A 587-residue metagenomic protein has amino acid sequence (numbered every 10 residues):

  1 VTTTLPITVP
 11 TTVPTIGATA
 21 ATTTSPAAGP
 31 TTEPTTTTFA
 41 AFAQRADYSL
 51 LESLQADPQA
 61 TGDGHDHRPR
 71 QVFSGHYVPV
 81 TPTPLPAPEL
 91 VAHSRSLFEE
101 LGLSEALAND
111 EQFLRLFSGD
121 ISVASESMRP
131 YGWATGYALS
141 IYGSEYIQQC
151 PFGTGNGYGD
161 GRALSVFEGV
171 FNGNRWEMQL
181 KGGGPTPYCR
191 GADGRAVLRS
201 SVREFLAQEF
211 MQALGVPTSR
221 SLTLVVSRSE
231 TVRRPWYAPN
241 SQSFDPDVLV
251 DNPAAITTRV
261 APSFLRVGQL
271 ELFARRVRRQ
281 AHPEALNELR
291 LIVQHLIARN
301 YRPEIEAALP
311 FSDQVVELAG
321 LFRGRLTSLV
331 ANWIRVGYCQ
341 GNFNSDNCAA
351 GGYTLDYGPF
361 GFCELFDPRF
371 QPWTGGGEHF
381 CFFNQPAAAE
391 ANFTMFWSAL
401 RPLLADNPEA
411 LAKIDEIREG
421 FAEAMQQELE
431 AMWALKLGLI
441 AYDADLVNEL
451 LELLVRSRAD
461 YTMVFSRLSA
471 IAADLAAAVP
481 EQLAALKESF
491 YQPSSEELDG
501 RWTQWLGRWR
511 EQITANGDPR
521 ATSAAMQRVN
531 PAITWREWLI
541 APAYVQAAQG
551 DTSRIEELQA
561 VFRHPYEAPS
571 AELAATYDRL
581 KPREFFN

Functional and structural regions predicted by a protein language model:
T2-T8, T12, T23-S144, V316 (+2 more regions): Regulatory N- and C-terminal appendages and interdomain linkers associated with kinase/kinase-like NTP transferase
H65-F73, W176-P187, V293-Y301, I305 (+2 more regions): Active-site-adjacent bridging/hinge elements
A87-L90, S94-L114, S118-A307, G351-Y353 (+6 more regions): Conserved ATP-binding subdomain of kinase catalytic cores across diverse folds
S201, T231, S243-Q340, G351-E452: ATP-dependent phospho-/nucleotidyl transfer catalytic cores
S345, A350: Catalytic-loop Lys-Pro-X-Asn motif of eukaryotic-like protein kinases
